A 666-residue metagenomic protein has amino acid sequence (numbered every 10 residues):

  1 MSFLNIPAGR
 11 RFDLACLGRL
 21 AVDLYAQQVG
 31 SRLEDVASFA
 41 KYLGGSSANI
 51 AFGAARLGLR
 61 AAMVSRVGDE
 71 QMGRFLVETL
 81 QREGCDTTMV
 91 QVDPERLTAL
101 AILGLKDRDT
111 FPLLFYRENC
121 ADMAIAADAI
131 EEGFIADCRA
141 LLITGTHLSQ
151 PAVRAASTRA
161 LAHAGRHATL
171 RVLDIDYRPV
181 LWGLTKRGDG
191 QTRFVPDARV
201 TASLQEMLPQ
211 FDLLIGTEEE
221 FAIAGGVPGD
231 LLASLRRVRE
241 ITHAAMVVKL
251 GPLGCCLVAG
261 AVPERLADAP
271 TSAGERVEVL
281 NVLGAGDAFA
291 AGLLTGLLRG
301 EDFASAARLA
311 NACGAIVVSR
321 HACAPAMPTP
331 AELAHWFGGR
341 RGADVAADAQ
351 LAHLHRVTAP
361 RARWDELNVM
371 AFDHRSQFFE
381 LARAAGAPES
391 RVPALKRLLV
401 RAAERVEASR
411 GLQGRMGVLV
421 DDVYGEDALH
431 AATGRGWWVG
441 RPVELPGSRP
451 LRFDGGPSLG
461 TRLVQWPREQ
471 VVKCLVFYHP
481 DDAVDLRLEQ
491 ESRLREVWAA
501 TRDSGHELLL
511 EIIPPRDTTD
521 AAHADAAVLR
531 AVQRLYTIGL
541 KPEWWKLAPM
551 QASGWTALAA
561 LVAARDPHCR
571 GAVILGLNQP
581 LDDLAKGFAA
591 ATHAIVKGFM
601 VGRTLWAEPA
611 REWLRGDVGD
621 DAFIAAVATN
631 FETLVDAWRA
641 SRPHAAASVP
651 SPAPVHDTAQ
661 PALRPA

Functional and structural regions predicted by a protein language model:
M1-L14, H163, G226-A349: Conserved phosphate-binding/catalytic region of the ribokinase-like
S2-D86, D109, I125, E278 (+1 more regions): Glycine-rich phosphate/adenosyl-contacting loop at the front of the ribokinase-like
R60-G145, A334-A343: Conserved N-terminal subdomain of the carbohydrate kinase-like
A140, L170-V172, L213, A245-V247 (+8 more regions): Structural preference for beta-strand elements that scaffold enzyme active sites
A140-R237, A244, P252-A261, E511-I512 (+1 more regions): Conserved beta-alpha-beta core of the PfkB/ribokinase-like small-molecule kinase fold
G342-V484, D582-G598, R603, A607-A666: Alpha/beta catalytic barrel-like cores
R401, R405, P457-V471, H479 (+7 more regions): Alpha/beta enzyme core
T433-E444, Q490-L509, T556-I574, A625-A640: Alpha-helix-loop-beta-strand connector modules within alpha/beta enzyme cores
